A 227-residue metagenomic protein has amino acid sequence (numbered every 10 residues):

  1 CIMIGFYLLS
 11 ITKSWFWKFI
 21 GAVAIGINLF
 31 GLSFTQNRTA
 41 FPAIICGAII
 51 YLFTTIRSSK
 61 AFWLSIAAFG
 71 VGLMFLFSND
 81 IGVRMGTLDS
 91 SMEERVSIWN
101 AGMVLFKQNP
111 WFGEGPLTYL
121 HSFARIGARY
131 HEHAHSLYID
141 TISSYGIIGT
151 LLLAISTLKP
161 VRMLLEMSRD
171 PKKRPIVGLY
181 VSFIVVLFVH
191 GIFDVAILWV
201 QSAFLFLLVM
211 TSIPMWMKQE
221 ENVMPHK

Functional and structural regions predicted by a protein language model:
C1-T55, S65, I155-E166, I184-F188: Alpha-helical transmembrane segments of multi-pass inner-membrane proteins
L9-W17, T55-A61, E166-K172, P214-K227: Membrane-interface junctions at the ends of membrane-embedded or membrane-associated helices
W17-G21, P171-V181: Membrane-interfacial loop-to-transmembrane alpha-helix junctions, especially the N-terminal start
G26, F30, F34-T35, L52-M92 (+1 more regions): A membrane-periplasm/extracellular boundary helix in multi-pass inner-membrane enzymes that assemble envelope glycans
T35-T39, E132-I139, I192-L205: Membrane-interface catalytic loops of GT-C/OST-like multi-pass glycosylation enzymes that act
I81-Y145: Long extracytoplasmic/lumenal interhelical loops at the membrane interface of multi-pass membrane proteins
G146-T157: Hydrophobic alpha-helical transmembrane segments
L179-I192, A196-K227: Transmembrane alpha-helices of multi-pass inner-membrane enzymes
